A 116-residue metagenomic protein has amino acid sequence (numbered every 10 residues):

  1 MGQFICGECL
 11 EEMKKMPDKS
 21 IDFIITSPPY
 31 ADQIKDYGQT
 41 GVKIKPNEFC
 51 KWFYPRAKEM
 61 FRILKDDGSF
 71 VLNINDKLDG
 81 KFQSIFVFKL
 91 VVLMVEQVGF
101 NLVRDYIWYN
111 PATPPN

Functional and structural regions predicted by a protein language model:
M1-N116: Core catalytic lobe of class I
